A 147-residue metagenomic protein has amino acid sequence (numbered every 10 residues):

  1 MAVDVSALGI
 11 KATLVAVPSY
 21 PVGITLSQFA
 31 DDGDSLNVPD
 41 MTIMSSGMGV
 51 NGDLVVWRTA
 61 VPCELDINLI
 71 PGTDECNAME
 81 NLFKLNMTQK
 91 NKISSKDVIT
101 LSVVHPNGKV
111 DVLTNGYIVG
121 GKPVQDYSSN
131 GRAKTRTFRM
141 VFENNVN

Functional and structural regions predicted by a protein language model:
M1-A2, N147: Short acidic DE-rich linear segments
A2-G72, V110, Y117-T137: Solvent-exposed edge beta-strands and adjacent loop segments that serve as assembly or binding interfaces
C63-Q89: Charged, amphipathic alpha-helical segments
L65, S95-L101, R136-F138: Generic beta-strand structural signal
E75-N77, K109, V146-N147: Residue-level signal for secondary-structure boundary sites
N81-V112: Short, acidic/charged, Gly/Pro-enriched secondary-structure junctions
T88-K90, T135-F138: Short, intrinsically disordered/low-complexity patches at protein termini and at juxtamembrane boundaries
F138-N147: A hydrophobic membrane-anchoring alpha-helix module
